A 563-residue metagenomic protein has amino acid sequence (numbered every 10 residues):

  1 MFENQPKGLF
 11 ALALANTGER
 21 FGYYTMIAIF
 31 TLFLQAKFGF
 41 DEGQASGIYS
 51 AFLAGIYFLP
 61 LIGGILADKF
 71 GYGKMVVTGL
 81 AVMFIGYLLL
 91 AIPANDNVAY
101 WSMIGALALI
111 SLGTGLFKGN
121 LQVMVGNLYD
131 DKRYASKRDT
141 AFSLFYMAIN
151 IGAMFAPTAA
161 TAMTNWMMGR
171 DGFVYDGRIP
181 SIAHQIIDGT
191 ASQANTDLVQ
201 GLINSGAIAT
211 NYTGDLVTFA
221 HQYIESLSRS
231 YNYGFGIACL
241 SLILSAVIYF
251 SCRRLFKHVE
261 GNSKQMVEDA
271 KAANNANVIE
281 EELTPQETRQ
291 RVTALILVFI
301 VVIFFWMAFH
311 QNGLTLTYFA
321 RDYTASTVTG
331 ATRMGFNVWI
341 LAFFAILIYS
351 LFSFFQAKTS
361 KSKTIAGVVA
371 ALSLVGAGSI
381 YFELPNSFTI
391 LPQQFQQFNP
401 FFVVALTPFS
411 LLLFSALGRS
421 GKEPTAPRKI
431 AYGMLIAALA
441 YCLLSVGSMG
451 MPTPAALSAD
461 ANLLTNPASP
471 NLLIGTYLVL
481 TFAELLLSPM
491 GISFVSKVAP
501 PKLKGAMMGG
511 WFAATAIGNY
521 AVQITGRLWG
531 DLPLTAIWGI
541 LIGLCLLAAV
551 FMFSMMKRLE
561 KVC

Functional and structural regions predicted by a protein language model:
M1-K7, D131-D139, T164-S387, S410 (+2 more regions): Intracellular loop-helix junctions on the cytosolic face of multi-pass helical membrane proteins
E3-L53, F309-F319, G378-F388: Helix-loop boundary and gating motifs at the non-cytosolic
T17, A99-N120, T453-L486: Hydrophobic core of transmembrane alpha-helices in multi-pass small-molecule transporters, especially MFS/SLC-type
E42-G43, K132-F145, Y231, T389-I390 (+2 more regions): Loop-to-transmembrane helix entry/capping segments in MFS-fold secondary transporters and related SLC/MFSD carriers
Y49-D68, M154-A156, Q397-F414: Central cavity-lining transmembrane alpha-helices of secondary-active solute carriers, predominantly the Major
L66, V125, M163, L413 (+2 more regions): Hydrophobic alpha-helical transmembrane and interfacial-helix anchor sites in secondary transporters
D68-L80, S136, Q356-G367, A416-L435: Cytoplasmic membrane-interface "Motif A"-like loop-to-helix N-cap segments of 12-TM Major Facilitator Superfamily
G79-V98, V375-P385, Y432-N462: C-terminal ends and interior cores of transmembrane alpha-helices in multi-pass membrane transporters/permeases
